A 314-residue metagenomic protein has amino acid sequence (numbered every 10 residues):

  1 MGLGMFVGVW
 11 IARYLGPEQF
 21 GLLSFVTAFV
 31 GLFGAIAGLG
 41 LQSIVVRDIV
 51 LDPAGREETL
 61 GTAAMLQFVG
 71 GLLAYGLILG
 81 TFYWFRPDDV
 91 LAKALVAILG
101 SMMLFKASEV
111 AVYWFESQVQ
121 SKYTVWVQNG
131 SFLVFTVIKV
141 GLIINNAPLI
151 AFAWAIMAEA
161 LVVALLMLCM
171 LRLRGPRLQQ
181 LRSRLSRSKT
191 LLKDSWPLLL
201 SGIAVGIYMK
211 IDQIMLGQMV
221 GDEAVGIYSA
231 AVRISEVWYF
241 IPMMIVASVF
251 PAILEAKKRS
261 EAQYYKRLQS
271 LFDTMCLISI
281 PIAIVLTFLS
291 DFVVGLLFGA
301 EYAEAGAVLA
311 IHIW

Functional and structural regions predicted by a protein language model:
M1-G4, V26, A35-F82, A94-L95 (+2 more regions): Membrane-water interface segments that mark the loop-to-transmembrane alpha-helix transition
M1-Q42, Y75, F82, S131-T136 (+3 more regions): Signature of the first transmembrane helix
G2-V7, S24-L51, M103-E109, L166 (+4 more regions): Small-residue-rich midsections of specific transmembrane alpha-helices
M5-Q19, G141, N145, I203-V237 (+2 more regions): Helix-terminus/linker motif at the lipid-water interface of multi-pass membrane proteins
W10, V45, V112-S117, S121 (+4 more regions): C-terminal transmembrane helix end/exit motif
V50-L66, I227-W314: Specific pore-lining/lateral-gate transmembrane helices of multi-pass inner-membrane transport and insertion machines
K93-G100, W126-L173, D194: Hydrophobic alpha-helical transmembrane segments
K122, L149-A153, L165-M209, A252-K266: Interhelical loop/hinge segments that connect adjacent transmembrane helices in multipass membrane
